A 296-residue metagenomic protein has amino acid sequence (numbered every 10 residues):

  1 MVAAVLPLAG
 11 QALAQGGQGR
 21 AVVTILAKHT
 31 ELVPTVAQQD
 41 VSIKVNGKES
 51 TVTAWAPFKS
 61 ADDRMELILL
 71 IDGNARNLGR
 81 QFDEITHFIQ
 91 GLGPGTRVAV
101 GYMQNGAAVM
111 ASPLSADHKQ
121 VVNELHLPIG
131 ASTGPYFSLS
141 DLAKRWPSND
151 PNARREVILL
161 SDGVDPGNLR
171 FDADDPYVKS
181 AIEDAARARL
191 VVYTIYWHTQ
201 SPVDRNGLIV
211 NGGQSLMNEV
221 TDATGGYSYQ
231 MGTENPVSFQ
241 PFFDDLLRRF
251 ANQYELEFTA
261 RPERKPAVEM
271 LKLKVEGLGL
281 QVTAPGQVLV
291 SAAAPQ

Functional and structural regions predicted by a protein language model:
M1-A9: Bacterial N-terminal signal peptides
A12-Q296: Scaffold/interface architecture of coatomer-like assemblies
